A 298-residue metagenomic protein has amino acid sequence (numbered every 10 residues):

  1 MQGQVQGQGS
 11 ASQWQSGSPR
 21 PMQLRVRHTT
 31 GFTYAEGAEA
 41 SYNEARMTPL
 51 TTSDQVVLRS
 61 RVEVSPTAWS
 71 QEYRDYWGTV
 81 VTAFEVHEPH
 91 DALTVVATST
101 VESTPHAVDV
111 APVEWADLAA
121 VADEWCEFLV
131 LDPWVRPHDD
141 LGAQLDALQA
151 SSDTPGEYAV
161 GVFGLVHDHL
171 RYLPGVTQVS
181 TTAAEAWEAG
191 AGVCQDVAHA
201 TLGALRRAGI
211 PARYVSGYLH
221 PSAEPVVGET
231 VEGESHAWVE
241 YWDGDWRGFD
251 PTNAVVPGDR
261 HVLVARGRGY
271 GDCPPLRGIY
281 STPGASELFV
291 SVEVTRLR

Functional and structural regions predicted by a protein language model:
M1-V113: Intrinsically disordered, low-complexity N-terminal segments that are enriched in acidic
A11, S16, G164, D196-S286: Hydrophobic/aromatic-rich core segments of domains that either
M22, H28, N43, S60 (+6 more regions): Structural beta-strand/beta-sheet cores of well-ordered domains, especially the beta-sheet scaffolds that support
T30, T177, T252: Ser/Thr-centric signal marking residues that sit in or immediately flank functional binding/regulatory motifs
A45-M47, V62, V110-A120, N253-V256 (+1 more regions): Short intrinsically disordered coil segments
T48-L50, S65, T98-T100, W242 (+3 more regions): Structured loops at beta-to-helix junctions and adjacent beta-edge loops in soluble globular domains
T98, H138, S152, G228-E229: Glycine-centered loop/turn motifs
D109-A111, D117-G192, A200, A208 (+3 more regions): Secondary-structure boundary elements
